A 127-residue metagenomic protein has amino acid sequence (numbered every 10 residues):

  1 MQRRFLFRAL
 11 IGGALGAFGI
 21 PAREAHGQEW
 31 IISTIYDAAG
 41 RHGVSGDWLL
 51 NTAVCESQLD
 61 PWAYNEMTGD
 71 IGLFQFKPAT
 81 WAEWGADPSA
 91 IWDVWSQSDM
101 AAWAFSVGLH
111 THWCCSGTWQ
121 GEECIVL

Functional and structural regions predicted by a protein language model:
M1-G13: N-terminal secretory signal peptides and thylakoid transit peptides that target proteins across membranes
G13-A14, A25: Cleavable N-terminal signal peptides
P21-L59: Export/targeting segments at the very N-terminus of extracytoplasmic proteins
Q28-E29, A38-R41, N51, G69-L127: Catalytic and binding regions of secreted/periplasmic enzymes and modules that target cell-wall glycans
S57-Y64, G108-W113: Secretory-pathway/luminal and periplasmic proteins that interact with or process carbohydrate-rich
